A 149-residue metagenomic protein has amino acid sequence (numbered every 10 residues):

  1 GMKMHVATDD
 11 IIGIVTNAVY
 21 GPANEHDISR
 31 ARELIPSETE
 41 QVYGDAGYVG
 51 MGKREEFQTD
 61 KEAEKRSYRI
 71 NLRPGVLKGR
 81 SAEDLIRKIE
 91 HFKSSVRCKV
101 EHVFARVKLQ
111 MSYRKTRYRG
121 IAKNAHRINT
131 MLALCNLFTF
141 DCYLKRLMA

Functional and structural regions predicted by a protein language model:
G1-T59, N129-C135, Y143: Polybasic low-complexity intrinsically disordered regions
E40-Q41, A46-A122, H126: Helix-centered, glycine/charged polyanion-binding patches within enzymatic domains that contact phosphate-containing
H102, R106, M131-N136: Short, residue-level hotspots on alpha-helical faces of the histone-fold and other alpha-helical interaction modules
K145-A149: Intrinsically disordered, low-complexity and often Lys/Arg-enriched segments
